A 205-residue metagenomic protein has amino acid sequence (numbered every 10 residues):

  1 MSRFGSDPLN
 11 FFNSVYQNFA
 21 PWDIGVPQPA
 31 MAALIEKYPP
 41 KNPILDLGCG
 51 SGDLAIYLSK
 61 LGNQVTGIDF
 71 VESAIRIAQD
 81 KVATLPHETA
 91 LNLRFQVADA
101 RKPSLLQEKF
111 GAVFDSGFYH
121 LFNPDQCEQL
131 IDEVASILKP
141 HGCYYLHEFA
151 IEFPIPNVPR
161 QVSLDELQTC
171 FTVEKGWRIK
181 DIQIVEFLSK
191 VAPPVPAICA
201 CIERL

Functional and structural regions predicted by a protein language model:
S2-L47, S51-L105, F122-E133, C143-L205: Class I (Rossmann-like) S-adenosyl-L-methionine-dependent methyltransferase catalytic domain, capturing the SAM-binding
P29, V113-D115: Proteins with a high burden of low-complexity, intrinsically disordered sequence enriched in S/T/G/P/A and R, requiring
L105-V113: A short acidic, Gly/Pro-enriched loop at the edge of an enzyme's catalytic core that lines a small-molecule cofactor
G117-L121: Short catalytic micro-motifs in class I SAM-dependent methyltransferases
